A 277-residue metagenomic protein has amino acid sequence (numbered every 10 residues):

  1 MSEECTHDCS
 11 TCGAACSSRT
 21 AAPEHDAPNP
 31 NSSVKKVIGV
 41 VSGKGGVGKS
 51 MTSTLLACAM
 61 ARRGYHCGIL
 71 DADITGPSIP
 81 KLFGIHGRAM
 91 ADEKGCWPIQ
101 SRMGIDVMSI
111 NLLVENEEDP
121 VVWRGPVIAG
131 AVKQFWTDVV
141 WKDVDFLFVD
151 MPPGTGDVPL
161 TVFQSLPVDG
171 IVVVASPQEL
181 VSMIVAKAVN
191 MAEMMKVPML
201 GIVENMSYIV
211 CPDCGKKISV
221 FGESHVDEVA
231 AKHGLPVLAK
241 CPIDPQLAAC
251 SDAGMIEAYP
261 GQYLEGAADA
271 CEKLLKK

Functional and structural regions predicted by a protein language model:
M1-H25, V189-K277: C-terminal lobe/tail of nucleotide-utilizing enzymes
N31, K36-I74, V189: Walker A/P-loop phosphate-binding motif and the immediately C-terminal alpha-helix
V34, G45, D71, I79 (+7 more regions): Residue-level signature of catalytic and energy-coupling elements of molecular machines, predominantly ATP/GTP-dependent
K49-L55, G76-P80, M151-P159, L180-I184: Short glycine/serine/threonine-rich phosphate/pyrophosphate-binding segments that cradle anionic phosphate groups
H66-C67, A72-E117, V122, A129: Phosphate-binding loop that captures ATP/GTP phosphates
M108, V132, M151, Q164 (+2 more regions): Glycine-rich phosphate-binding loops of nucleotide-dependent enzymes
V114-V162: Phosphate-binding/switch loop-helix module in NTP-utilizing enzymes
K142-V149, T155-G156, P167-A188: Conserved Switch II/interswitch segment of TRAFAC-class P-loop GTPases
